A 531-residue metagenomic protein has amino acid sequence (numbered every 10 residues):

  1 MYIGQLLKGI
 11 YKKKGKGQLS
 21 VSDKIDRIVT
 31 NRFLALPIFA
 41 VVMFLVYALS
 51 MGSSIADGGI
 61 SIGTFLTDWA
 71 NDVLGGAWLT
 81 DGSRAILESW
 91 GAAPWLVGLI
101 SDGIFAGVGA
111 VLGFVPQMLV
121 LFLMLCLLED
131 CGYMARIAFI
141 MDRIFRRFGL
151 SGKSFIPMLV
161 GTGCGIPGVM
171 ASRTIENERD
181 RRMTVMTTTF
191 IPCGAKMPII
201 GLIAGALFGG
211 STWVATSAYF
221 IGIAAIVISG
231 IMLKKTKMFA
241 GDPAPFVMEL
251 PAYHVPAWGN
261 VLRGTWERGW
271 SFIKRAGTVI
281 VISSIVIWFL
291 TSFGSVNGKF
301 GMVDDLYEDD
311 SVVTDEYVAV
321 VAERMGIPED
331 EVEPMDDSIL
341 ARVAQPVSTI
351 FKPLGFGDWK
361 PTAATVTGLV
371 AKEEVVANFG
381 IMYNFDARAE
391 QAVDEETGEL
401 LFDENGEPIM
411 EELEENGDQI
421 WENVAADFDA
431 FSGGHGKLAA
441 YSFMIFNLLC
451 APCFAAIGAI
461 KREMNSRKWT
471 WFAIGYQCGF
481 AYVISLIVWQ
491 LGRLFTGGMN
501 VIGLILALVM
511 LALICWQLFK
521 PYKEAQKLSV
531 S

Functional and structural regions predicted by a protein language model:
M1-L19, K24-D26: Switch/coupling subdomain of P-loop NTPase systems
I28-A135: Core alpha-helical transmembrane segments of integral membrane proteins
I38-L49, L121-C126, A204-A206, Y219-K234 (+4 more regions): Hydrophobic core segments of alpha-helical transmembrane domains in multi-pass membrane transport and ion-translocation
A56-P94, G98-G103, F148, V169-R181 (+1 more regions): Extended, low-charge hydrophobic alpha-helical regions
V73, A135-G165, F239-G264, Y383-E404 (+1 more regions): Juxtamembrane inter-helical linkers in multi-pass membrane proteins
P167-A244, G380: Conserved phosphate-handling catalytic cores of large alpha/beta enzymes
F190, G194-T216, G458-E463, V483-V501: Transmembrane helix-loop junctions at the membrane interface of multipass transporters and ion channels
W516-V530: Membrane-interface capping segments at transmembrane-helix boundaries
